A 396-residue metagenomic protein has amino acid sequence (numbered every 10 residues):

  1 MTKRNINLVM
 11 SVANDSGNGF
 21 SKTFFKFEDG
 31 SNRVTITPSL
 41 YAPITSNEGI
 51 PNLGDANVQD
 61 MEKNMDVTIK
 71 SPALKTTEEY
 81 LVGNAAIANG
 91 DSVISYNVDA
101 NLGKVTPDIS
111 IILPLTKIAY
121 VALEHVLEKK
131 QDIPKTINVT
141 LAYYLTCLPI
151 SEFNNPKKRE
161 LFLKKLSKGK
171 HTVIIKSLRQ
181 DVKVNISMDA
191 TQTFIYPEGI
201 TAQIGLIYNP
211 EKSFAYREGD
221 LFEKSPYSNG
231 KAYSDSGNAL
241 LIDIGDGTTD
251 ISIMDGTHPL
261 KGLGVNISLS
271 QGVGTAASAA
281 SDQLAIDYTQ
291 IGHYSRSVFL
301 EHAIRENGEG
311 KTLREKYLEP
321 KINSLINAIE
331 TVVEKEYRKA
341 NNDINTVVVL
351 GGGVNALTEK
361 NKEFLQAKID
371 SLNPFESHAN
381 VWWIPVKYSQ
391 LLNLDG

Functional and structural regions predicted by a protein language model:
M1-A239, I322-T346, G351-G396: Nucleotide/phosphate-binding catalytic cleft detector across ATP-hydrolyzing and phosphate-transferring enzymes
S21-F25, T249-M254: Short beta-strand scaffold segments in enzyme catalytic cores
G30, T257-H258, G308: Detector for glycine-centered tight turns/loop "hinges" at secondary-structure junctions
V98-V105, G264, L313-Y317: Short coil/turn segments at secondary-structure junctions
G199-A215, D246, S252-R296: Glycine-rich phosphate-binding loop plus the immediately following alpha-helix
D282-P320: A mobile "lid/hinge" subdomain adjacent to the ATP/sugar-phosphate binding pocket shared across diverse ATP-dependent
